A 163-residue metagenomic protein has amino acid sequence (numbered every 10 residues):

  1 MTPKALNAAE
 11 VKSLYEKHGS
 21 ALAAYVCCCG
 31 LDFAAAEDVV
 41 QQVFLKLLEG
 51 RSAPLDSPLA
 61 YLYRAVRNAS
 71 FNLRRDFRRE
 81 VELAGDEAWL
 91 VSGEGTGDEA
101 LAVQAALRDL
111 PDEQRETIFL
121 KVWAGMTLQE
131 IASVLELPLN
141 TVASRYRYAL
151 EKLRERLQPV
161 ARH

Functional and structural regions predicted by a protein language model:
M1-A24, A34, A53, R115: A short, charge-rich alpha-helical start-of-domain segment used by transcription regulators
A9, D76-F77, A84-R108: Acidic, proline/glycine-rich intrinsically disordered inter-domain spacer in sigma factors
L14-F33, L48, V66, L107 (+1 more regions): Amphipathic, Lys/Arg- and hydrophobic-enriched alpha-helical face
G19, A23, F44, P111 (+2 more regions): C-terminal flanking helix
D38-L45, E49, D56-N68: Structural recognition of an alpha-helix C-terminal capping motif at a helix-to-coil junction
R64-A84: Arg/Lys-rich amphipathic alpha helix in sigma70-family domain 2
R67, Q129, L135-V160: DNA-recognition helix of helix-turn-helix
T117-K121: A short pre-motif secondary-structure segment
